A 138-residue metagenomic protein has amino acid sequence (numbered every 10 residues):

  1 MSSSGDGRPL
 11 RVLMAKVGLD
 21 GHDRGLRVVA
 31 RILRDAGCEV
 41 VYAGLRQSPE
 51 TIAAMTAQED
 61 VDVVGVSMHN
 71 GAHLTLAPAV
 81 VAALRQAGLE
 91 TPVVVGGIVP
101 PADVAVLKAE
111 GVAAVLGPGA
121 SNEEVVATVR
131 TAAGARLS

Functional and structural regions predicted by a protein language model:
L10: Nucleotide donor/acceptor-binding cores
L26-A127, A133-A135: Cofactor-cradling patches in redox/metallo enzymes
